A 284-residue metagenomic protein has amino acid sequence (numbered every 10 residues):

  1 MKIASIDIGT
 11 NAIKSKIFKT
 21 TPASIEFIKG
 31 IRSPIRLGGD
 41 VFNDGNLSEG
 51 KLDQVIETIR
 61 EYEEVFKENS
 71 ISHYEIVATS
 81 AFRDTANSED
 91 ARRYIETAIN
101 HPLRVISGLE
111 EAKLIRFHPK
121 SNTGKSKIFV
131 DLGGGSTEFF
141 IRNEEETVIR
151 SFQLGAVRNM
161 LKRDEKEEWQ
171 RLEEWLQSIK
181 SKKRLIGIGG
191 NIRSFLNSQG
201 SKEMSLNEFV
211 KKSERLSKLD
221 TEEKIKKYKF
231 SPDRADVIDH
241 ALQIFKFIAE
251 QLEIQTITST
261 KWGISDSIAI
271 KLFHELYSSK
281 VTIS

Functional and structural regions predicted by a protein language model:
I3-D7, K127-D131: Short glycine-aspartate micro-motif
A4, I17-T20: Active-site neighborhood of HAD-like aspartate-dependent phosphohydrolases
T10, G134: Short, glycine/acidic-enriched loop or turn micro-motifs at the edges of active sites
A12-K14: Short N-terminal binding/cap micro-motifs at the start of the first secondary-structure element
I17, D40-I71, T79-F117, S121-S126 (+1 more regions): Helical "lid/coupling" subdomains associated with nucleotide-phosphate turnover
A23-I28, E146-V148: Beta-strand initiation motifs
I25-G39, K67: Conserved ATP-binding subdomain of kinase catalytic cores across diverse folds
G135-I141: Acidic, divalent-metal-coordinating active-site segment for phosphoryl/phosphodiester hydrolysis, typified by short
